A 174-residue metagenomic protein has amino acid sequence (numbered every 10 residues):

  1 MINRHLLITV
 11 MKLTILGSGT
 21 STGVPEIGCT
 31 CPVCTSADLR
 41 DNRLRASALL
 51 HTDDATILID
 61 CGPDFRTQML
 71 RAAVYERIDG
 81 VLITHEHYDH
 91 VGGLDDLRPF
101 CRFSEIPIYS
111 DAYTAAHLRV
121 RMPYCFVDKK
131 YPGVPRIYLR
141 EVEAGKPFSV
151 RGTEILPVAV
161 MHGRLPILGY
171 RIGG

Functional and structural regions predicted by a protein language model:
N3-H5: Intrinsic-disorder-associated, low-complexity terminal segments enriched in Asp/Asn/His/Tyr and depleted of Lys/Arg
L7-G174: Binuclear metal-dependent hydrolase catalytic cores
